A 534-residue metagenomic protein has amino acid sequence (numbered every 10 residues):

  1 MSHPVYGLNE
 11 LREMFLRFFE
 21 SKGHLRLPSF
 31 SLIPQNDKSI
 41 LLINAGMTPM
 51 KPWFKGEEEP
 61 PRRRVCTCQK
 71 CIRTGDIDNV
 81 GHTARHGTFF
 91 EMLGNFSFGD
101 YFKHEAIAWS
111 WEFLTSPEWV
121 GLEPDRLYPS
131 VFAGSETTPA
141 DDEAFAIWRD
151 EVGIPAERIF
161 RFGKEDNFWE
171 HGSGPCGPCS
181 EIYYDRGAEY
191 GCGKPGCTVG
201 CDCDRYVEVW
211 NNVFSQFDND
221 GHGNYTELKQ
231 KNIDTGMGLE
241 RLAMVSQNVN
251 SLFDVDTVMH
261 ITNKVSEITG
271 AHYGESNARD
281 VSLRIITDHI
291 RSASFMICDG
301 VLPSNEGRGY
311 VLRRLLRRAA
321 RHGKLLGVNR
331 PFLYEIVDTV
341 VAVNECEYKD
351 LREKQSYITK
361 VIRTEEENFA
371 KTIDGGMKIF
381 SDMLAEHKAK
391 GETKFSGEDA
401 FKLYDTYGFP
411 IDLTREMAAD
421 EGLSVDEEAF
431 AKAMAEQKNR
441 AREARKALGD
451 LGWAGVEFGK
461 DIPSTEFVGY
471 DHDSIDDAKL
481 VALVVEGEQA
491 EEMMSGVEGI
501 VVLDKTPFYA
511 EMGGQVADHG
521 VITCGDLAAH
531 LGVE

Functional and structural regions predicted by a protein language model:
M1-E534: A glycine- and charged-residue-rich anion-binding loop/surface
